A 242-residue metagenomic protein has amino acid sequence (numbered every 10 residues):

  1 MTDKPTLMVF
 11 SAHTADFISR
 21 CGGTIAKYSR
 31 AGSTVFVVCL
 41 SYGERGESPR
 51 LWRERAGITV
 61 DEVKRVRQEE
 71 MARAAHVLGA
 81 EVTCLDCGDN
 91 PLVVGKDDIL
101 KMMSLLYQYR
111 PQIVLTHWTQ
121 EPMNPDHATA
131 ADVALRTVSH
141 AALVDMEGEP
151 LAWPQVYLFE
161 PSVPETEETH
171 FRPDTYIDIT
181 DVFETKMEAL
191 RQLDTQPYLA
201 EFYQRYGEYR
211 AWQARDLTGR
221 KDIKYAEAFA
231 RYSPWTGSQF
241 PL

Functional and structural regions predicted by a protein language model:
M1-F10, E81, G88-L242: Metal-dependent de-N-acetylase/amidase catalytic core
M1-Y109, S238-Q239: Active-site rim/loop-helix segments in enzyme catalytic domains that contact anionic ligands
